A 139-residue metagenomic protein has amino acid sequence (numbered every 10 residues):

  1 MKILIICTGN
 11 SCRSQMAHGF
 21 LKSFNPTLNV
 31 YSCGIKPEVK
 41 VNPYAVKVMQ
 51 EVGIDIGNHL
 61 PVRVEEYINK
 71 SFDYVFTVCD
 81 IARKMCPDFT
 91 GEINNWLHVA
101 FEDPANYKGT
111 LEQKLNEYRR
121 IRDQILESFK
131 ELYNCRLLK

Functional and structural regions predicted by a protein language model:
M1-Y67: Conserved active-site segments centered on acidic
N10, M49, V75-F76, I125: Conserved small-residue
S11, D80-R83, D103: Short glycine-rich anion-binding loops that position phosphate/pyrophosphate groups of nucleotides and phosphorylated
Y31, Y74-F76, L97-V99: Hydrophobic/aromatic beta-strand patches that form the interior of the parallel beta-sheet core in alpha/beta enzyme
G34, C79, A100-E102: Residues at the C-termini of beta-strands that transition into short coil/loop
N69-S71: Alpha-helix C-terminal capping/helix-to-coil transition sites in glycosyltransferase folds
Y74-D88: Thiol/selenol-based redox catalytic cores and closely related redox-interacting motifs
M85-K139: Phosphate-binding/catalytic loops
